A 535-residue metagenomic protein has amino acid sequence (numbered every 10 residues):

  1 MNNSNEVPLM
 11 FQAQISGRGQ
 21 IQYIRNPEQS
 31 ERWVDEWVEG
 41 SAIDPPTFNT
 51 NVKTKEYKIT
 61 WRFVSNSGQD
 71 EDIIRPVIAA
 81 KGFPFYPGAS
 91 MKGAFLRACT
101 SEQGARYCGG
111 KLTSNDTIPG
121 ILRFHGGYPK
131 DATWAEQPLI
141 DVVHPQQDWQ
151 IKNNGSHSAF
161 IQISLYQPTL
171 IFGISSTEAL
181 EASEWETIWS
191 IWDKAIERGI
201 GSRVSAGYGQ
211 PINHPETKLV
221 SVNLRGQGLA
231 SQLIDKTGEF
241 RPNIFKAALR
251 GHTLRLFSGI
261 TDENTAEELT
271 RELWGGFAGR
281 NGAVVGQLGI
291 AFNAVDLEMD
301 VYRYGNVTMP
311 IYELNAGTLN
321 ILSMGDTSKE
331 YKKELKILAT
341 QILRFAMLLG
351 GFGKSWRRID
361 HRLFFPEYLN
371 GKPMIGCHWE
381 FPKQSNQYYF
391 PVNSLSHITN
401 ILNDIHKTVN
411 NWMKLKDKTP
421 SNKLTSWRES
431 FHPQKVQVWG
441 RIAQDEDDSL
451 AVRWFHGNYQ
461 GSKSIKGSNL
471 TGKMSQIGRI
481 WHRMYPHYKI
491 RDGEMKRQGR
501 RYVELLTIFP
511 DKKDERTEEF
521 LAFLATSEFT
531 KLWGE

Functional and structural regions predicted by a protein language model:
M1-E535: Basic, Gly/Ser/Thr-rich N-terminal segments that form RNA-phosphate-binding interfaces in CRISPR RAMP
